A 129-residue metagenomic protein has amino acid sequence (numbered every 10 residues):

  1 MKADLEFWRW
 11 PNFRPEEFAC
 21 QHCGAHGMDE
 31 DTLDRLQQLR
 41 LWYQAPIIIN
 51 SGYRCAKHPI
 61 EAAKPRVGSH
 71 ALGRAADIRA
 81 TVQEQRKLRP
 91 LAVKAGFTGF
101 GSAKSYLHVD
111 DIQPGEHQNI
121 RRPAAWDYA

Functional and structural regions predicted by a protein language model:
M1-W42, K104, Q113-Q118, P123-A129: Extracytoplasmic cell-surface/polysaccharide-interacting catalytic and binding patches
R14, D29, C55, T81-E84: Helix N-cap and loop-to-helix transition residues
Q21-H22, I47-Y53, A80-Q83: N-terminal start-of-chain detector that recognizes signal peptides and the immediate post-cleavage beginning
L33-A63: Extended, low-complexity, intrinsically disordered C-terminal regulatory tails of eukaryotic serine/threonine kinases
R66-A129: Catalytic cores and adjacent binding grooves of peptidoglycan-active enzymes
